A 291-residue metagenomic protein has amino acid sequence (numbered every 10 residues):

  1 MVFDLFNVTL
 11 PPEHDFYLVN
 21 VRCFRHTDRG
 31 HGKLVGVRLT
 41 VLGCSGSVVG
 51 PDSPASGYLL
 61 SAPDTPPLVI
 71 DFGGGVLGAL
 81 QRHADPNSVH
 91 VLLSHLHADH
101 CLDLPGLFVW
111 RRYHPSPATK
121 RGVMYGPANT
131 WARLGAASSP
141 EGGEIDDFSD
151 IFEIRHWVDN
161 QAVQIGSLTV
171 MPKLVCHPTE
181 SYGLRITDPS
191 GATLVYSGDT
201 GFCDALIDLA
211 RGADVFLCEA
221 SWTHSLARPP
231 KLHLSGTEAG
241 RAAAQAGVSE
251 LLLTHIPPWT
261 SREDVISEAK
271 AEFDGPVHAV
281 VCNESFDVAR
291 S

Functional and structural regions predicted by a protein language model:
M1-P11: Extreme N-terminal basic, low-complexity initiation segments that serve as generic localization/processing leaders
G32-A84, Y182-G198, V215: Conserved beta-strand hairpin/beta-sheet module of binuclear metal-dependent hydrolase folds, prominently
C44-S45, F72-G75, L96, N129 (+4 more regions): Active-site metal-binding loops of divalent metal-dependent hydrolases
V69-G73, L80, V89-D99, V195-G198 (+3 more regions): Active-site neighborhood of phospho(di)ester-bond hydrolases with catalytic His/Asp-centered motifs
G74-V123: Active-site metal-binding motif and surrounding structural segment of the metallo-beta-lactamase
K120-V123, P127-S181: Metallo-beta-lactamase
F202-R290: Cap/insert and terminal regions of metallo-dependent hydrolase folds
